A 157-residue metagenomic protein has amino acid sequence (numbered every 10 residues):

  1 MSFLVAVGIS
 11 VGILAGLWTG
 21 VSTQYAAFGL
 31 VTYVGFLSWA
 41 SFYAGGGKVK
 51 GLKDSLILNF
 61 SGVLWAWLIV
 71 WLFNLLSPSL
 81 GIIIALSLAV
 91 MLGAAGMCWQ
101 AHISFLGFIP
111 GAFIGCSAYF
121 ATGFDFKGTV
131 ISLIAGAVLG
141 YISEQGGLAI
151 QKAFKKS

Functional and structural regions predicted by a protein language model:
M1-G47, F126-V130, Y141-S157: Alpha-helical transmembrane segments and their membrane-interface boundaries that form or gate the permeation pathway
F3-A15, D54-N59, V63-A66, I82-V90 (+5 more regions): Alpha-helical transmembrane segments of multi-pass membrane proteins, especially transporters and channels
G12-I13, G29-G46, M91-D125: Pore- and pathway-forming membrane helices of multi-pass small-molecule/ion transporters and channels
L14-Y25, W65-L76, G96-Q100, S117-T122 (+1 more regions): Alpha-helical membrane-inserting segments
G20-G35, F73-M91: Structural signature of hydrophobic alpha-helical transmembrane segments
S22-A26, K48-V49, L75-L80, W99-F105 (+1 more regions): Membrane-interface helix caps and helix-loop-helix hairpins in membrane proteins
T32-V70: Alpha-helical membrane segments and adjacent membrane-interface helices in multi-pass membrane proteins
L52-L56, L76-S77, G93-C98, S132 (+1 more regions): Short, Lys/Arg-enriched charge-dense amphipathic segments
